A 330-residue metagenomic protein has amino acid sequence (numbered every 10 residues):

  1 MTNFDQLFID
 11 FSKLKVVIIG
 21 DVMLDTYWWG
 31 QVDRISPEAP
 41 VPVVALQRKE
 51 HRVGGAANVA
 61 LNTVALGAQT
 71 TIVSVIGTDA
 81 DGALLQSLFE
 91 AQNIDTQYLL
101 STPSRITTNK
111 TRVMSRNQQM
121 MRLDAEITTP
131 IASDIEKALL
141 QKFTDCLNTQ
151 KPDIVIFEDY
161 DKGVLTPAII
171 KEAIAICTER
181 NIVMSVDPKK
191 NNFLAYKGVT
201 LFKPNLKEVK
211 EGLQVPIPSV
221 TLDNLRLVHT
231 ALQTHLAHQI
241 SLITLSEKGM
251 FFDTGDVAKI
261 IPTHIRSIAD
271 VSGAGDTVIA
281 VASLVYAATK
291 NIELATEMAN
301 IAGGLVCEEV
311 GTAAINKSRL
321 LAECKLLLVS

Functional and structural regions predicted by a protein language model:
M1-D33: Positively charged, low-complexity intrinsically disordered leader regions
T2-F8, P37, V41-T108, E323: Substrate-binding N-lobe of the ribokinase-like
V17-I19, R122, D153-I156, S185 (+2 more regions): Structural motif
V22, Y160, T277: Active-site metal-binding loops of divalent metal-dependent hydrolases
Q97-R105, R112-Q150: Conserved phosphate-binding/catalytic loop of the ribokinase/pfkB sugar-kinase fold
N148-V164: Short acidic, glycine-rich surface-loop motifs adjacent to enzyme active sites
G163-A258: Conserved phosphate/ATP/ADP-binding segment of small-molecule kinases
H235, Q239, H264-L327: Conserved post-catalytic alpha-helical subdomain immediately downstream of the catalytic base and nucleotide-binding
